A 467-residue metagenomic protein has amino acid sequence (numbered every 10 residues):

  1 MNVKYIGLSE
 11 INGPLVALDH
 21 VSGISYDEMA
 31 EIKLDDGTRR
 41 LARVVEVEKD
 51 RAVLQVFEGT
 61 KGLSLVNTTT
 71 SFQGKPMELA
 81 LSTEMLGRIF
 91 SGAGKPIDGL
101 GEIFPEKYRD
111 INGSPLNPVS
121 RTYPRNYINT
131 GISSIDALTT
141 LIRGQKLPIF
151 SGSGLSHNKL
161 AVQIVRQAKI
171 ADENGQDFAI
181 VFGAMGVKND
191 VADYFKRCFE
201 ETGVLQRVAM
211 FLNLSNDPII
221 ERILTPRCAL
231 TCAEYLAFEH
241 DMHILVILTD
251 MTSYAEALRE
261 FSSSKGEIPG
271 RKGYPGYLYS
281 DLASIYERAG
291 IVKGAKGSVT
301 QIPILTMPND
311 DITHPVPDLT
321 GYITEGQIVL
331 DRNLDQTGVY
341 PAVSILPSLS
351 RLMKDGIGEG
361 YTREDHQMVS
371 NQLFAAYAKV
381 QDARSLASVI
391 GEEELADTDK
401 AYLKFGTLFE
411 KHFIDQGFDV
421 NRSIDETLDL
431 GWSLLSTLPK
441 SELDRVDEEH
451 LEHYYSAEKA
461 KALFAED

Functional and structural regions predicted by a protein language model:
M1-K4, E10-T130: Acidic-enriched and Gly/Ser
T68-T70, M77, E84, P96-K146 (+4 more regions): P-loop NTPase nucleotide-binding/switch module
T140-I142, A168-Q176, E200-L205, Y235-H240 (+2 more regions): Conserved catalytic network of the ASCE P-loop NTPase/AAA+ motor domain
S151-G152: The Walker A (P-loop) glycine that initiates the GxxxxGKT/S ATP-binding motif of P-loop NTPases
L155-Q206: Conserved P-loop
G175-Y194, F211, S215, P226 (+4 more regions): Conserved P-loop NTPase motor core
E221-L258: Phosphate-binding/switch loop-helix module in NTP-utilizing enzymes
S253-Y254, E260-D467: Conserved catalytic/coupling modules of large nucleotide/cofactor-utilizing molecular machines
